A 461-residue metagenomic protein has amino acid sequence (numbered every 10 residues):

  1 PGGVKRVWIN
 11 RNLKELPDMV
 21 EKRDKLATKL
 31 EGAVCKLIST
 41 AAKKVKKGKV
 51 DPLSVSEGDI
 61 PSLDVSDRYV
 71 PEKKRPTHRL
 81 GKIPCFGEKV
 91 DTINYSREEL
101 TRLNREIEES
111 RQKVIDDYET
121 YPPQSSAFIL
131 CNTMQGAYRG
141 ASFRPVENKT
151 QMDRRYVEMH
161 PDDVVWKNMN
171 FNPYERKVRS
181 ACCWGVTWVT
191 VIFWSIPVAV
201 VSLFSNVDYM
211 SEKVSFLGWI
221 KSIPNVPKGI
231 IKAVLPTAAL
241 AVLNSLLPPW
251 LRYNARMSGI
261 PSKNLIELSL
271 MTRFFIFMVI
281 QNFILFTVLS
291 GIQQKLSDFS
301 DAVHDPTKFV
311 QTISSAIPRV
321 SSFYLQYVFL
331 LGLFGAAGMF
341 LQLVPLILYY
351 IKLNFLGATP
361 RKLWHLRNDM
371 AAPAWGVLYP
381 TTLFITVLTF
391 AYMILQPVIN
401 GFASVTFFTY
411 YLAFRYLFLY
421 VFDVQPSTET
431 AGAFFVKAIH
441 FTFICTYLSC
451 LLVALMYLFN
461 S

Functional and structural regions predicted by a protein language model:
P1-S461: Transmembrane transport/permeation module of multi-pass membrane proteins
